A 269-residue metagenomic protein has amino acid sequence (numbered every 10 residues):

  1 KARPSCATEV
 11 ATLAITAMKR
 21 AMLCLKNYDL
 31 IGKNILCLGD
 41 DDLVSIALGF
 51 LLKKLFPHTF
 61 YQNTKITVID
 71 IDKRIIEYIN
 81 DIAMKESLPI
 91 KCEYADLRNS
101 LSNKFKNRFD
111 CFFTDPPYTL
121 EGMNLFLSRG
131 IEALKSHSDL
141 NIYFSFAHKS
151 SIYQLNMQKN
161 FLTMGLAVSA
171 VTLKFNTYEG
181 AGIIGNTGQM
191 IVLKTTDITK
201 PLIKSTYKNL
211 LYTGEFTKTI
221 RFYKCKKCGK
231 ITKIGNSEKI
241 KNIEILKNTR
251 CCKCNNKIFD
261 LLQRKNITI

Functional and structural regions predicted by a protein language model:
K1-T59, I69, K230, S237 (+2 more regions): S-adenosyl-L-methionine
N34, N63-K65, N141: Residues at the starts of beta-strands that form the adenosine-phosphate
L38-S45, D72-K73, Y118-G122, H148-I152: Gly/Ser/Thr-rich loops at beta-strand to alpha-helix junctions that form or flank small-molecule/cofactor-binding
I69-N107, C111: S-adenosyl-L-methionine
D81, K106-F113, G180-M190: Short, surface-exposed amphipathic charged segments that create phosphate/polyanion-binding patches used for binding
S100-D139, Y143: Active-site segment flanking the S-adenosylmethionine/decSAM binding pocket in AdoMet-dependent transferases
S128-A181: C-terminal substrate-binding/active-site "lid" region of AdoMet-derived donor-dependent transferases
F175-I269: SAM/dcSAM-binding transferase cores
